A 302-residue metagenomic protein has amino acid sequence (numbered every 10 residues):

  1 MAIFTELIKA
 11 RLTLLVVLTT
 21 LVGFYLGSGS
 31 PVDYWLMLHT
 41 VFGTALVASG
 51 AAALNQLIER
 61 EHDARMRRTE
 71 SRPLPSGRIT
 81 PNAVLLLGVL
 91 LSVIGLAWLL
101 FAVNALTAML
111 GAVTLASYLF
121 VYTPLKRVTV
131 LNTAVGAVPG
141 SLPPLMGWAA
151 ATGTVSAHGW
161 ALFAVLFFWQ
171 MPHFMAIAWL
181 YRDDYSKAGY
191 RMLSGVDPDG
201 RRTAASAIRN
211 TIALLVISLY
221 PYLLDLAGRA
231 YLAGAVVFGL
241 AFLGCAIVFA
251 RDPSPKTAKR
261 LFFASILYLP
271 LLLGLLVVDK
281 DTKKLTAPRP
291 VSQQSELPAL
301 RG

Functional and structural regions predicted by a protein language model:
M1, I58-I79, M175-T203: Cytosolic, membrane-interface loops and tails of multi-pass inner-membrane proteins
L18-L21, P73, V135-A151, R202 (+1 more regions): Small-residue-rich segments of transmembrane alpha-helices in multi-pass membrane proteins, especially helix faces
L18-R60, R68, M109-F120, G159-W169: Membrane-embedded alpha-helical segments that form the functional core of polytopic membrane enzymes, especially those
F24-F42, I94-M109, P144-F167, L219-Y231 (+1 more regions): Helix-coil boundary and interhelical linker segments in multi-pass alpha-helical membrane proteins
L46-A53, A116-P124, V165-D184, L215 (+1 more regions): Transmembrane alpha-helical segments that form the membrane-embedded catalytic/substrate-channel core of multi-pass
R60, R68-A108, P198-L223: Multi-pass membrane catalytic core of lipid/isoprenoid biosynthesis enzymes
P81-A151: Intramembrane alpha-helical segments
D199, L243-L271: Interfacial loop-to-transmembrane junctions
